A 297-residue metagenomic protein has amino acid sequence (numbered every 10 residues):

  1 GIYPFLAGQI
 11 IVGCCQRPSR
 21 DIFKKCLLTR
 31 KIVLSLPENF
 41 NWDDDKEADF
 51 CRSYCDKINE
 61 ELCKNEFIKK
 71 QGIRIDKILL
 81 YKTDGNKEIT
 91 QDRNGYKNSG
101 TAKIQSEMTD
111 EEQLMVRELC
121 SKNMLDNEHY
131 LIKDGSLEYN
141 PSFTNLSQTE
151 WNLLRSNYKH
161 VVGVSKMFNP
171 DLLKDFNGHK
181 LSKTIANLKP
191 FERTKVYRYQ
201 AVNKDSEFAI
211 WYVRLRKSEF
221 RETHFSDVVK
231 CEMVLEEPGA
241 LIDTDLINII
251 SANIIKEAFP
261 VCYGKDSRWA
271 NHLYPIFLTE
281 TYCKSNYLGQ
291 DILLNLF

Functional and structural regions predicted by a protein language model:
G1-Y3, C15: Two-metal-ion RNase H-like nuclease active-site motif
L6-A7: Short coil-to-beta strand junction motifs in C2/discoidin
I10-C14: Short beta-strand scaffold segments in enzyme catalytic cores
R20-F297: Long, contiguous domain-sized segments
